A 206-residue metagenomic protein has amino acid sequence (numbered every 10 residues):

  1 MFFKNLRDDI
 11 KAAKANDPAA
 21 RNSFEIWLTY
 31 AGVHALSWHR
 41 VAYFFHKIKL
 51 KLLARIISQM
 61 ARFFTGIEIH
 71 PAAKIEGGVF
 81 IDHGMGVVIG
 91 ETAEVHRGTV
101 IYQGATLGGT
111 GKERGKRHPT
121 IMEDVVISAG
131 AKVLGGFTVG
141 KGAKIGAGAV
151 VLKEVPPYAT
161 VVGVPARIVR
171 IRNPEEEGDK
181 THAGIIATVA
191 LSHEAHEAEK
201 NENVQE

Functional and structural regions predicted by a protein language model:
M1-T65, E176-E206: Terminal amphipathic alpha-helical/low-complexity segments used for targeting or macromolecular assembly
T29, H34-S37, H70, G108 (+1 more regions): Generic, ordered loop/turn and secondary-structure boundary motif
T65, H70-P71, E76-G77, D82-E91 (+10 more regions): Left-handed beta-helix
G115-L134, T138, V164-E206: C-terminal segments of enzyme domains that contribute to small-molecule binding surfaces
